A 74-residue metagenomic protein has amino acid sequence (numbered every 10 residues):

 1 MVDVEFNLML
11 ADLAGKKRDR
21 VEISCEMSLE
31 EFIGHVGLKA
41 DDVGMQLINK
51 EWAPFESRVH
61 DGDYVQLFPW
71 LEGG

Functional and structural regions predicted by a protein language model:
M1-G73: Ubiquitin-like/PB1-type beta-grasp interaction modules and other compact soluble beta-rich domains
